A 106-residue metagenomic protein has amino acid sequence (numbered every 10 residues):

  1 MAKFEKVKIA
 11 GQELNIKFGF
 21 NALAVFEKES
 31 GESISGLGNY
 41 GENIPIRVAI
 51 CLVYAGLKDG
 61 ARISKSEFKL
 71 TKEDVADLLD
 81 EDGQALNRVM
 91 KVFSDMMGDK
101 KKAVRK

Functional and structural regions predicted by a protein language model:
M1-A10, A24, K28-R47, S64-K106: Charged interaction scaffolds used for protein-protein
Q12-L14: Well-ordered beta-strand scaffold positions
G19: Residue-level signal for threonine
V48-D59, K91: Short, hydrophobic/amphipathic alpha-helical patches that form generic packing surfaces within helical domains
